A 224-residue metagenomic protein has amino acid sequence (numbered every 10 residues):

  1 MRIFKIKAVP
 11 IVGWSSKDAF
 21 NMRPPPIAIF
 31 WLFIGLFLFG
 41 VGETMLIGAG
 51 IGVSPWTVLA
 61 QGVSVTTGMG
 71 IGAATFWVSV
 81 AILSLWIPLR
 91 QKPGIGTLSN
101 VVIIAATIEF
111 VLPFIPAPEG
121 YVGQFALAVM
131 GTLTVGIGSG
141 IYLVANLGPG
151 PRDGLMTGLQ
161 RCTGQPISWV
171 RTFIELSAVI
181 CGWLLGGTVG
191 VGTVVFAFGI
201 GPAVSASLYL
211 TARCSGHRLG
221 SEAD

Functional and structural regions predicted by a protein language model:
R2-D224: Core subunits and conserved enzymes of cellular information-processing and envelope-translocation systems across
